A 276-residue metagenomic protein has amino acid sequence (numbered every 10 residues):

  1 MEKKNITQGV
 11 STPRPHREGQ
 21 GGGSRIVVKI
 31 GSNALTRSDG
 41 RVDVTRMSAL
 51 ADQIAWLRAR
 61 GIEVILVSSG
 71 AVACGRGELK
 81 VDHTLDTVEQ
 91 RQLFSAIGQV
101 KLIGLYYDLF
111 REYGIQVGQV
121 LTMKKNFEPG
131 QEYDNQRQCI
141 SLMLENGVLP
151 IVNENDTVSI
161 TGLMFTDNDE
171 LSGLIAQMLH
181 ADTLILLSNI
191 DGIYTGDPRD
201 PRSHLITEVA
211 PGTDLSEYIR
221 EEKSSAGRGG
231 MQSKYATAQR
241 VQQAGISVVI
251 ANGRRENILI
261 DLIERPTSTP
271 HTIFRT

Functional and structural regions predicted by a protein language model:
M1-E2, P13: Intrinsic disorder/low-complexity signature
E2-I6, G22-T84, V88-T276: C-terminal catalytic "cap/lid" subdomain
P13-P15, S24: Short, low-complexity, intrinsically disordered N-terminal modules that encode targeting/processing signals
R17-G19: Glycine-biased, low-complexity coil/linker segments
